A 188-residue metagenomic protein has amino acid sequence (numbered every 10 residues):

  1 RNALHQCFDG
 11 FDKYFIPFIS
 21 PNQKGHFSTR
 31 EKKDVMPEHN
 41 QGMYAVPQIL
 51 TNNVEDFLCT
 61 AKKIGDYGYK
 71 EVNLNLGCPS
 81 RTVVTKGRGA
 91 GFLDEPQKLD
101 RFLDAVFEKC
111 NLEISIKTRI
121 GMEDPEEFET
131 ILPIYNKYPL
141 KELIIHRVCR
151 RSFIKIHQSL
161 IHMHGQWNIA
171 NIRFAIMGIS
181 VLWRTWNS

Functional and structural regions predicted by a protein language model:
R1-S188: Flavin-dependent oxidoreductase catalytic cores
